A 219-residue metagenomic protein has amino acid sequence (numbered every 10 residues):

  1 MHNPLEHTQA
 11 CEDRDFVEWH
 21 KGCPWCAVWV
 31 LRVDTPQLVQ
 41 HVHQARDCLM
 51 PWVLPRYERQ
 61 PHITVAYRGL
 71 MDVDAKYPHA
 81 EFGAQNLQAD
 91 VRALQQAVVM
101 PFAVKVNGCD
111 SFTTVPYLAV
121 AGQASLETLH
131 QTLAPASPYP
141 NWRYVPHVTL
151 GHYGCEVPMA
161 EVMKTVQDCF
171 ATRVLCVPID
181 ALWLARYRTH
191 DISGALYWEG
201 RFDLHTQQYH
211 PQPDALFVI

Functional and structural regions predicted by a protein language model:
M1-I219: Histidine-dependent nucleotide/RNA phosphoesterase domain, centered on the 2H-phosphoesterase fold with its duplicated
